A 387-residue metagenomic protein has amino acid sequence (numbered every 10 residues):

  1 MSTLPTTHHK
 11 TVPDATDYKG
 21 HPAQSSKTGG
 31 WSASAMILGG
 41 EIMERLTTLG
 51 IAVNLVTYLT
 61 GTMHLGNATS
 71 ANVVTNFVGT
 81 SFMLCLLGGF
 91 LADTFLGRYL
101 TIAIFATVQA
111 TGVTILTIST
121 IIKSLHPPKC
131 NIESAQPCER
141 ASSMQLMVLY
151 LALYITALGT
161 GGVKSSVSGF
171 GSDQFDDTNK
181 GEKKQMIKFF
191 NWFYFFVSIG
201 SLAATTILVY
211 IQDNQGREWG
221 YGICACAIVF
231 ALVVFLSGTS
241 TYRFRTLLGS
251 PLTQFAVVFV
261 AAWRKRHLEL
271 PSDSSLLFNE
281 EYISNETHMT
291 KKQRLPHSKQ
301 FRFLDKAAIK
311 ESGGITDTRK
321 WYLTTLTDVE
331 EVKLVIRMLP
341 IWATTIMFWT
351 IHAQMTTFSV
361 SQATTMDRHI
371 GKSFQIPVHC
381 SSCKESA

Functional and structural regions predicted by a protein language model:
S2-N131, E139-A387: Hydrophobic transmembrane alpha-helices of multi-pass solute transporters/permeases
